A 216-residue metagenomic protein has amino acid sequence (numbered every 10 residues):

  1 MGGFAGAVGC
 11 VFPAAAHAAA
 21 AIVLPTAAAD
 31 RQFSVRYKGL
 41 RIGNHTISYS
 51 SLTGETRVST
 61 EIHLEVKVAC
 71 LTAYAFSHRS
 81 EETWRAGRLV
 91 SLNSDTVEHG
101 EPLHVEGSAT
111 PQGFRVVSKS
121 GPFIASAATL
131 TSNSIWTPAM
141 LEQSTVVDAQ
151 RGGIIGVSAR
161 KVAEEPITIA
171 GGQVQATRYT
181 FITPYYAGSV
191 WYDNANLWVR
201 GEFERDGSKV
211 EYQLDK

Functional and structural regions predicted by a protein language model:
M1-A18: N-terminal export signals
L24-A28, V90-Y186, E202, Q213: Solvent-exposed helix/loop surface patches that form functional interfaces
A29-E55: N-terminal targeting signals for Sec/Tat export/insertion, comprising classic cleavable signal peptides
Y37, R85, I169-A170: Structural motif
G39, R57-E65, A75, E81 (+1 more regions): Gly/Pro-enriched, hydrophobic low-complexity segments that function as extracytoplasmic propeptides/linkers
N44-S50, H78-T83, V105-G107, G188-V190: Hydrophobic/aromatic beta-strand elements that line small-molecule binding cavities or substrate pockets in beta-rich
I62-H104: Mid-chain, structured segments of secreted extracytoplasmic proteins
